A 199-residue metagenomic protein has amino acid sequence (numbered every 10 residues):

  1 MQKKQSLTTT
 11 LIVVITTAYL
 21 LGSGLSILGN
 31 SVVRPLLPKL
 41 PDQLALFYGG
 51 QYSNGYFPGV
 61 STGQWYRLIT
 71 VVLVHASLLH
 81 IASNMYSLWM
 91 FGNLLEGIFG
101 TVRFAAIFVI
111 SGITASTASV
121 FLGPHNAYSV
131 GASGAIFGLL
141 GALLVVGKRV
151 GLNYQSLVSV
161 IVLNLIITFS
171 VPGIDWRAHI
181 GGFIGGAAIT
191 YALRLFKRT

Functional and structural regions predicted by a protein language model:
M1-K4, F57-G63, V150-N153: Helix-boundary and loop/linker segments of multi-pass membrane transporters
M1-L7, V14, L165-T199: C-terminal transmembrane module of polytopic alpha-helical membrane proteins
L7-V130, V171-I174: N-terminal TM1-TM2 helical hairpin plus the immediately adjacent luminal interfacial "cap"
I81-L88, V130-A142, D175-R194: Alpha-helical transmembrane segments that form the membrane-embedded catalytic/substrate-binding core of multi-pass
G97-T101, L143-V158, L195-T199: Alpha-helical transmembrane bundle and helix-membrane interface signal in multi-pass integral membrane proteins
V109-S111, S156-L165: Central hydrophobic cores of alpha-helical transmembrane segments in multi-pass integral membrane proteins
T117-V146, V150-G151, L163, I167-T168 (+1 more regions): Transmembrane helix-loop-helix hairpins at the membrane interface of multi-pass integral membrane proteins
N126-S129, L152-V158, R177-F183, R198-T199: A cytosolic-side transmembrane-helix exit/cap motif
